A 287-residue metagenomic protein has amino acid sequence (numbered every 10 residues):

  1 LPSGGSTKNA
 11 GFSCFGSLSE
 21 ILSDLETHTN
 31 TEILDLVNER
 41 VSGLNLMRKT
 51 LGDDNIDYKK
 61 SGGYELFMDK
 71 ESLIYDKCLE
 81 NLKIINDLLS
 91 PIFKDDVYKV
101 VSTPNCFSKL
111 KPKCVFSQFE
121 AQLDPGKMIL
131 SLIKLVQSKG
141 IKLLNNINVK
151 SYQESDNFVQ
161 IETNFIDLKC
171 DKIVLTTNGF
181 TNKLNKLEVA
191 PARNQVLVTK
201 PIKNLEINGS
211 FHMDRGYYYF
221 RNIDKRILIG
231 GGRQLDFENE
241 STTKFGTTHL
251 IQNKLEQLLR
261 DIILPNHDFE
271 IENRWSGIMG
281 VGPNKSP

Functional and structural regions predicted by a protein language model:
L1: N-terminal Rossmann-like FAD-binding beta1-loop-alpha1 element of flavoenzymes
G4, K8-N38: Glycine-rich active-site loop/strand segments that organize a redox cofactor
S19-L25, K49-K134: Flavin (FAD/FMN) cofactor-binding and adjacent substrate-gating region of FAD-dependent oxidoreductase domains
T31, D35-K49, I84, S131 (+1 more regions): A non-catalytic, amphipathic alpha-helix used as a structural packing/dimerization or gating element in enzyme scaffolds
K94-V101, K142-L144, E270-R274: General small-molecule cofactor/ligand-binding pocket signal
L110-K172, T176: Helical element adjacent to the flavin cofactor pocket in flavoenzyme catalytic cores
T163-N208: Central helical "cap/lid" subdomain
L205-S286: Active-site lid/adjacent beta-loop-alpha segment flanking the redox-cofactor pocket in flavoenzymes
